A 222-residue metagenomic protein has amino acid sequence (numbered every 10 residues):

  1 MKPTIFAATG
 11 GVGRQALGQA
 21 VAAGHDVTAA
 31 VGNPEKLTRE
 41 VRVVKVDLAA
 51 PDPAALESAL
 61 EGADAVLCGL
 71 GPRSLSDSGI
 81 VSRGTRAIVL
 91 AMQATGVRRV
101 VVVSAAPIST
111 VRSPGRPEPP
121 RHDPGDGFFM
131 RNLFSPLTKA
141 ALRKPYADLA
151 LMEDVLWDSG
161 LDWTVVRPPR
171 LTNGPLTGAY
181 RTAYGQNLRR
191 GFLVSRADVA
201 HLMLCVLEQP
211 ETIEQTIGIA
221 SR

Functional and structural regions predicted by a protein language model:
P3-H25: N-terminal Rossmann NAD(P)H-binding glycine-rich loop of SDR-like oxidoreductase domains
A30-E35, L48: N-terminal Rossmann-fold cofactor-binding loop
R42-D64: Conserved Rossmann-fold cofactor-binding substructure of NAD(P)-dependent oxidoreductases
L60, D64-L67, D77, V101: N-terminal Rossmann-like NAD(P) cofactor-binding module of classical short-chain dehydrogenase/reductase
R73-V102, I108, L151: NAD(P)-cofactor binding segment of oxidoreductase domains
I80, G84-T85, D148, V166 (+2 more regions): Substrate-positioning beta->alpha
S113-P114, S159, P175-Y180, A197 (+1 more regions): Glycine/proline-rich active-site loop of Rossmann-fold NAD(P)-dependent oxidoreductases
E153-G174: Conserved beta-loop-beta element that borders a ligand/cofactor-binding pocket
